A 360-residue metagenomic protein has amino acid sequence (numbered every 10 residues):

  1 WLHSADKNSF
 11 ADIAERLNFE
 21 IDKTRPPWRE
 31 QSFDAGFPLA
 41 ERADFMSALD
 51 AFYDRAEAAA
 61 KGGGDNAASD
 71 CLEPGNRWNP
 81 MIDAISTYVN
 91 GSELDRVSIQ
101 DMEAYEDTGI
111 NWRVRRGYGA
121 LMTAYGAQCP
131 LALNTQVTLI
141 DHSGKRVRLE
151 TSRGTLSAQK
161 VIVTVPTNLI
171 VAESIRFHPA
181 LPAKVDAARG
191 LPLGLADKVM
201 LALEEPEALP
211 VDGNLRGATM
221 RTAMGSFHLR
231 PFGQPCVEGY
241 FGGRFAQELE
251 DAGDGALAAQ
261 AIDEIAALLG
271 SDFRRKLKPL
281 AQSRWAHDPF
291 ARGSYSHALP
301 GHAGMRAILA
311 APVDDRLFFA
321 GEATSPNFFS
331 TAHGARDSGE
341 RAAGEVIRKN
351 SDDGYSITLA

Functional and structural regions predicted by a protein language model:
W1-A360: FAD-dinucleotide binding site
